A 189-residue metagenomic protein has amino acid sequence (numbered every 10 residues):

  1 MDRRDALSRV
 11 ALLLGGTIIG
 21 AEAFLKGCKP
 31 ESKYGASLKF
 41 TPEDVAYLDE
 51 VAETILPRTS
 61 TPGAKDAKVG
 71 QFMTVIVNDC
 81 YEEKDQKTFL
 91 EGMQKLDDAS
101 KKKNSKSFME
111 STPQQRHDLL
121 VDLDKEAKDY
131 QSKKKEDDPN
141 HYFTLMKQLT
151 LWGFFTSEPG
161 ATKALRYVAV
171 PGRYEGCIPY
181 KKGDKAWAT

Functional and structural regions predicted by a protein language model:
M1-G15: N-terminal secretory signal peptides and thylakoid transit peptides that target proteins across membranes
M1-R4, A21-I55: C-terminal segment of N-terminal export signals and the immediately downstream linker at the start of the mature
Y34-K39, L56-R58, N78-F89: A ubiquitous short alpha-helical element
F40-A46, G63-A64, K135-Y142: Structural motif
D44-V75: Post-signal-peptide N-terminal segment of Sec-exported extracytoplasmic proteins
E50, K68-T189: Mature-region segments of soluble proteins
